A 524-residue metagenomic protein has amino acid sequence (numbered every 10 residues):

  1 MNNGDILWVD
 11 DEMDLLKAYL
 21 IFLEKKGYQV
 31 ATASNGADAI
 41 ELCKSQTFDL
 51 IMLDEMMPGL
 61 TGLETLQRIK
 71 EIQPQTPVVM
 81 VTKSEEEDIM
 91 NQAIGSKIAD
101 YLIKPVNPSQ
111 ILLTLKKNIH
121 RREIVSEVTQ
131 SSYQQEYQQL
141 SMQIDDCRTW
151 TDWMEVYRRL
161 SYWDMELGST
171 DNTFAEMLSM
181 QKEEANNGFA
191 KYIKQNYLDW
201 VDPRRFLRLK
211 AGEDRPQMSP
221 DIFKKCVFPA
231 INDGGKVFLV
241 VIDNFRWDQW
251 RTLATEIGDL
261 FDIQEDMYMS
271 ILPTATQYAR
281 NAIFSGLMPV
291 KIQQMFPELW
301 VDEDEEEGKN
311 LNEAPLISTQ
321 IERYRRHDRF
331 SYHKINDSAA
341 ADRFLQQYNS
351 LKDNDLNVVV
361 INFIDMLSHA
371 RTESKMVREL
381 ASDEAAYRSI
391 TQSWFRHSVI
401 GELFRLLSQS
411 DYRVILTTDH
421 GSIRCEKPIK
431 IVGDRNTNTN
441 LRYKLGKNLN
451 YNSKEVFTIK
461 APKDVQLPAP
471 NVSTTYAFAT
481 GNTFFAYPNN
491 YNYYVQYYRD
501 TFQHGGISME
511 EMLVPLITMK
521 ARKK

Functional and structural regions predicted by a protein language model:
M13-A31: Two-component/phosphorelay signaling modules centered on CheY-like receiver
S34-D38, T61-E64: Acidic catalytic/metal-coordinating carboxylates
E41, L63-P74: Short amphipathic alpha-helix used as the core "switch/output" element in two-component signaling
T47-M52: Active-site beta3 strand of CheY-like receiver
M57: Receiver (REC) domain active-site loop signature in two-component systems and cognate sites in sensor histidine kinases
E64, E85-D100: Alpha4 helix (beta4-alpha4-beta5 surface) of REC/receiver domains from two-component response regulators
D88, V106-L115: C-terminal output helix
